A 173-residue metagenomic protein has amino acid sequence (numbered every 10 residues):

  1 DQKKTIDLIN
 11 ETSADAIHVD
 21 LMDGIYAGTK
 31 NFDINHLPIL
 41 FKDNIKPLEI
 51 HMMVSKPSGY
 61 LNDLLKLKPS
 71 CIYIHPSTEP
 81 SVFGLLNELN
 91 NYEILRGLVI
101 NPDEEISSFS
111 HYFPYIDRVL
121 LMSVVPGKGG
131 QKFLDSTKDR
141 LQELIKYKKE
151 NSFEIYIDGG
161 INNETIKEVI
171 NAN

Functional and structural regions predicted by a protein language model:
D1-Y73, E79-S81, E88, L95-R96 (+6 more regions): Conserved N-terminal beta1-alpha1 strand-loop-helix module at the mouth
P76, I100-P102, S123: Short, structured patches in soluble enzyme cores that scaffold and shape functional sites
P126-Q131: Active-site phosphate-binding strand-loop segment of PLP-dependent enzymes
F153-G159: Conserved Lys-Pro-Asp/Glu-containing loop-to-beta segment of HAD-superfamily phosphomonoesterases, centered on
G160-A172: Acidic, divalent-metal-coordinating active-site segment for phosphoryl/phosphodiester hydrolysis, typified by short
